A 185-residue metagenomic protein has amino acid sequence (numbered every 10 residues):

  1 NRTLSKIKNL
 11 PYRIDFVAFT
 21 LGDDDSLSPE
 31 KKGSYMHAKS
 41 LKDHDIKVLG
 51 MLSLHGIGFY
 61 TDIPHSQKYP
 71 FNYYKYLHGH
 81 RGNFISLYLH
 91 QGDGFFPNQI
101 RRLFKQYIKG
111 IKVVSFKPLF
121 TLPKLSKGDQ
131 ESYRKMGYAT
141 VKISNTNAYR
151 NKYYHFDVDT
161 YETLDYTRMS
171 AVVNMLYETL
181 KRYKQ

Functional and structural regions predicted by a protein language model:
N1-G92, L122-L125: Acidic/histidine-rich catalytic neighborhood of metal-dependent amide-processing enzymes
I57, T61-Q185: Active-site-adjacent substrate-binding region of metalloamidase/peptidase-like peptide-processing proteins
